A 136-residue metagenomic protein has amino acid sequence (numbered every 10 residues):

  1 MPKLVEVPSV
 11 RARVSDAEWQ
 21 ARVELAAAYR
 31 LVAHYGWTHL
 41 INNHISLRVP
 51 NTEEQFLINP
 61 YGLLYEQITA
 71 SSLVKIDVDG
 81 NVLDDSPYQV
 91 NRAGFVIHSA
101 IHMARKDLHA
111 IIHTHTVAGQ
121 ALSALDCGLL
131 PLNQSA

Functional and structural regions predicted by a protein language model:
M1-A110: Long, non-catalytic terminal segments
I111-T116: Catalytic nucleophile loop
V117-A136: Class I SAM-dependent methyltransferase SAM-binding "motif I" and its flanking Rossmann-like core
